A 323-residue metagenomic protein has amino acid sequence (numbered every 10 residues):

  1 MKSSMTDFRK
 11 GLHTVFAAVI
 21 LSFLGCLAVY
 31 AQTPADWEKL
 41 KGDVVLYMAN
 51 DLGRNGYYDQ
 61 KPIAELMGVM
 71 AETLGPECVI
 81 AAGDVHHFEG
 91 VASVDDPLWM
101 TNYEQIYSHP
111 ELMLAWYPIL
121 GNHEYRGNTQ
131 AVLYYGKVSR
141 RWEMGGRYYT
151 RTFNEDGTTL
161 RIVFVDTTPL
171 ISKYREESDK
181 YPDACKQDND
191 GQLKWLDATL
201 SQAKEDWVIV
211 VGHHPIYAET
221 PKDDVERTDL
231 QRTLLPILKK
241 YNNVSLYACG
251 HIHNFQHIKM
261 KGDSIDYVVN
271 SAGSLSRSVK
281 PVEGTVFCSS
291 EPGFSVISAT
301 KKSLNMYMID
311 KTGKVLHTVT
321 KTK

Functional and structural regions predicted by a protein language model:
M1-G11: N-terminal secretory signal peptides that target proteins for export/translocation
V15-C26: Bacterial N-terminal signal peptides
A28-P97, G191: N-terminal active-site segment of His-dependent metallophosphoesterases
L40, H87-W207, D223-L246, I252-L304: Extended active-site neighborhood of metal-dependent phosphoesterases/phosphodiesterases
L46-M48, V79-A81, P118, V210 (+1 more regions): Residue-level marker for buried hydrophobic side chains located in beta-strands that build the well-ordered beta-sheet
N50-D51, G83-D84, V165, G212 (+1 more regions): Active-site flanking residues adjacent to catalytic metal/cofactor-binding acidic residues
G313-V315: Residue-level signal for glycine
